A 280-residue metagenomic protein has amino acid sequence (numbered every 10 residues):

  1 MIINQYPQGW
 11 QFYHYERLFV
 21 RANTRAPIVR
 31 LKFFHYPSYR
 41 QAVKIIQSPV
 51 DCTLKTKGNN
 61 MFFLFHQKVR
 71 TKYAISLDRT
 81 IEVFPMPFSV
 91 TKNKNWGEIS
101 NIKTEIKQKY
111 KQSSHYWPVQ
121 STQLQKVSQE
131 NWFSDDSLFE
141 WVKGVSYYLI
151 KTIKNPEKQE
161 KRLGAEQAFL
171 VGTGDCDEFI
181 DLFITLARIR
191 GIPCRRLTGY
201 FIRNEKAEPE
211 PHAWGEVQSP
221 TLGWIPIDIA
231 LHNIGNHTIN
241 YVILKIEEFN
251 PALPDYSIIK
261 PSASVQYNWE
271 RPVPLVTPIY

Functional and structural regions predicted by a protein language model:
M1-F88: Intrinsically disordered, low-complexity N-terminal segments that are enriched in acidic
I3, Q41-Q47, C52-T56, C194 (+1 more regions): Generic structural motif
N23-T24, K68-Y73, D136, R188-R190 (+1 more regions): A short, structured loop/turn motif at beta-sheet edges
F33, I45-S48, T91-I102, I229-H232: Short intrinsically disordered coil segments
Y39-A42, E160, G223: Surface-exposed loop/edge segments in extracytoplasmic proteins
I81-G174, L182-I184, R190, E248-A252 (+1 more regions): Secondary-structure boundary elements
E178-S257: Hydrophobic/aromatic-rich core segments of domains that either
